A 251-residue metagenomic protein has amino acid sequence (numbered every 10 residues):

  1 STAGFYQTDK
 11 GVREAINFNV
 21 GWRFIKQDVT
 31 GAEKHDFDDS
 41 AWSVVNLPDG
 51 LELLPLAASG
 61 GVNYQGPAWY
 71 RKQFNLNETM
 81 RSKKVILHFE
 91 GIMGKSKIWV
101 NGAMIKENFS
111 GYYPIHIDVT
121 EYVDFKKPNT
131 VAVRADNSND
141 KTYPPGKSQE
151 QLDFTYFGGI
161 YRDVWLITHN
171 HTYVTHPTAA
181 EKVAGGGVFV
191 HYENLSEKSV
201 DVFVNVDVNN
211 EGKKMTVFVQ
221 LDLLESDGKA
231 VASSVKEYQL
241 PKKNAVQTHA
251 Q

Functional and structural regions predicted by a protein language model:
S1-G31: N-terminal pre-domain segments of enzymes
G4, T8, D28, Q65-E181 (+5 more regions): Accessory beta-strand-rich segments of carbohydrate-active enzymes
G21-D49: Predominantly extracellular/luminal regions of secreted and cell-surface proteins, especially disulfide-bonded
Q27, L47, E107, S233-V235: Residue-level detector of high-confidence beta-strand sites
V100, K198-Q239: Beta-strand-rich binding/interaction modules
Y113-I115, K243-Q251: Aromatic sugar-binding surface patches on proteins that engage polysaccharides or sugar-phosphate polymers
K126-P128, S199, P241-Q247: Solvent-exposed, conformationally flexible loop/turn segments
V190-V200: Short, solvent-exposed loop/linker segments at the N-terminal edge of repeated beta-sheet extracellular domains
